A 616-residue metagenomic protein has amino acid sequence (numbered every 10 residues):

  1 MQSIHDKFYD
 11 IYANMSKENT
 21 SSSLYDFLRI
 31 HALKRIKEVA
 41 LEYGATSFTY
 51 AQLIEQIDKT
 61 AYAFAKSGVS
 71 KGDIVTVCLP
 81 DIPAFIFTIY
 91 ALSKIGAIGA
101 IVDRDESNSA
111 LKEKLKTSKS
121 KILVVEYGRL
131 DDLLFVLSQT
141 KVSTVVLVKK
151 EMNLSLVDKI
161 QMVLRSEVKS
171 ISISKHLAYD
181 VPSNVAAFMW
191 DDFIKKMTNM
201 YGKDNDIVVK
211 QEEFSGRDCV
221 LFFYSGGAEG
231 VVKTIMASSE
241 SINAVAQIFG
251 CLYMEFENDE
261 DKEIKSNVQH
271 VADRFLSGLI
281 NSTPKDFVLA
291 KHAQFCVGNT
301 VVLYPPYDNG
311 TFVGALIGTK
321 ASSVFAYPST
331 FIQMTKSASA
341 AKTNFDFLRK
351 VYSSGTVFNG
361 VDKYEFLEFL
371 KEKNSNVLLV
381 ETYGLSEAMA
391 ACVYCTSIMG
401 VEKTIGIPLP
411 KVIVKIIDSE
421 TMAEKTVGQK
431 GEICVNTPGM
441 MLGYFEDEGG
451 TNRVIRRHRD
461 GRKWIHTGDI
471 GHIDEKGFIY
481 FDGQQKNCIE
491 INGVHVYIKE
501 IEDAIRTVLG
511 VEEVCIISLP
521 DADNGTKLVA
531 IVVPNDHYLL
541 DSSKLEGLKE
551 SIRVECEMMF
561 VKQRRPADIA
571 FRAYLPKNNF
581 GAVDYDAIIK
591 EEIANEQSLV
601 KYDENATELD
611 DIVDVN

Functional and structural regions predicted by a protein language model:
S16-T20, K37-G68, I74-I82, I86-Y90 (+2 more regions): Conserved AMP-binding/adenylate-forming core of the ANL superfamily
T49-A51, Q211-E213, V220-Q247: Conserved AMP-binding A3 loop
V125, R129, V324, T437 (+2 more regions): AMP-binding/adenylate-forming catalytic core of the ANL superfamily
R165-Y224, V231, F256-R274: Conserved pre-ATP/AMP-binding loop-to-beta segment of ANL
V185-D191, S322-F325, A338-V401, I413: Gly/Ser/Thr-rich phosphate-binding loop
N243-R274, S282-S323, S337-A338: Conserved AMP-binding/adenylation subdomain of ANL enzymes
I407-K411, A423-R456, V494-V496: Conserved ATP/PPi-binding loop(s) of AMP-dependent carboxylate-activating enzymes
I489, C515-P520, V529-V533, R553-N616: Conserved C-terminal "lid"/linker of ANL adenylate-forming enzymes
